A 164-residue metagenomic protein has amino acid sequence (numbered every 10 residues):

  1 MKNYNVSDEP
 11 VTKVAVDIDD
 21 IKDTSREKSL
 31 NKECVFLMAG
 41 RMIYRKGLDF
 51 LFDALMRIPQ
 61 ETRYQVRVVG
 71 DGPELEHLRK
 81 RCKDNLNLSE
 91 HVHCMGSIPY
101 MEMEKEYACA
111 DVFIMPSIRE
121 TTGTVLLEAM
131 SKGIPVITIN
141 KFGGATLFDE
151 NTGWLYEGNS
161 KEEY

Functional and structural regions predicted by a protein language model:
M1-D23: Donor nucleotide-sugar binding/catalytic pocket of nucleotide-sugar-dependent glycosyltransferases
S29-K46, F52-L55, R67: Conserved donor-binding/catalytic core segment of Leloir-type glycosyltransferases
R79-I98: Nucleotide-activated donor-binding/catalytic signature segment of Leloir-type glycosyltransferases, i.e., the conserved
S97-I98, K105-A110: Short alpha-helical donor nucleotide-sugar binding micro-motif in glycosyltransferases
I118: Aromatic "clamp/platform" in nucleotide-sugar-dependent glycosyltransferases that forms part of the donor/acceptor
P135-T138: Short hydrophobic beta-strand element within catalytic cores of glycosyltransferases and related nucleotide-activated
E150, W154-K161: Conserved acidic donor-binding segment of nucleotide-sugar-dependent glycosyltransferases
